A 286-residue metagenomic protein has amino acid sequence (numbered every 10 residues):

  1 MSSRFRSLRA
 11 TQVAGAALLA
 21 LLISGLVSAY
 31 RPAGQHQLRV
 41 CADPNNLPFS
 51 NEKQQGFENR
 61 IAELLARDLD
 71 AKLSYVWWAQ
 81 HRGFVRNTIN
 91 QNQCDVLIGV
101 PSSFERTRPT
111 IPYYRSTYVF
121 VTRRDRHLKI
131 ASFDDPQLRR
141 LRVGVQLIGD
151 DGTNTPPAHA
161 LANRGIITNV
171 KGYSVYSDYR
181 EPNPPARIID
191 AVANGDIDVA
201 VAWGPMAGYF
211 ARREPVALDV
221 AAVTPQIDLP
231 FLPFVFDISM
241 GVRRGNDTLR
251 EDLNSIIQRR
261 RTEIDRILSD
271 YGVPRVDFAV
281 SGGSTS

Functional and structural regions predicted by a protein language model:
A14-G25: Hydrophobic membrane-insertion alpha-helices, especially the h-region of bacterial N-terminal signal peptides
S24-G25, P32, G56-L69, R124-H127 (+2 more regions): Extended ligand-binding regions for polar small-molecule ligands
G25, K72, G149-S177, N254-S286: Ligand-binding clefts/hinges and TM-proximal coupling segments of bilobed small-molecule sensing domains
R31-R106, D178-P182, D270-P274: Extracytoplasmic small-molecule ligand-binding "clamshell" domains of the periplasmic binding protein/Venus flytrap
R39, P44-R67, F120-N183, P205-M206: Bilobed "Venus flytrap"/periplasmic-binding protein-like clamshell domains and structurally analogous long
D43-N46, R115-V119, H127, G172-V175 (+2 more regions): Periplasmic-binding protein-like
E63, R67, K72-L138, I148-D151 (+2 more regions): Acidic, polar ligand-binding/catalytic clefts
D70-K72, N90-G99, L141-R142, R187-I188 (+3 more regions): Alpha-to-beta junction loops
